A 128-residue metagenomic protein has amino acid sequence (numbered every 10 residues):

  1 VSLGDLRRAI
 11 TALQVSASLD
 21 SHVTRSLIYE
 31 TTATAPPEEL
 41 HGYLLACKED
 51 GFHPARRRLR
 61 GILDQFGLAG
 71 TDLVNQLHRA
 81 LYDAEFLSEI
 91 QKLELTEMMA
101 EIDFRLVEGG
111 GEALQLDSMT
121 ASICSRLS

Functional and structural regions predicted by a protein language model:
V1, R7-S21, G42-L45, R56-G61 (+1 more regions): C-terminal helical "lid" of AAA+/P-loop NTPase domains
V1-R7, I28-T34, Y43-E49, I62-D64 (+1 more regions): A short helix-loop-helix "switch/interaction" segment in the helical subdomain of ASCE P-loop NTPases
D5, A55, D117-T120: Residue-level signature of catalytic and energy-coupling elements of molecular machines, predominantly ATP/GTP-dependent
V23-L27: Short, Lys/Arg-enriched N-terminal segment that forms or immediately precedes the first helix of a structured domain
A33-H41, H53, L93-T96: Amphipathic alpha-helical repeat elements characteristic of tetratricopeptide repeat
L68-A84, Q91-S128: Amphipathic alpha-helical interaction/assembly segments
